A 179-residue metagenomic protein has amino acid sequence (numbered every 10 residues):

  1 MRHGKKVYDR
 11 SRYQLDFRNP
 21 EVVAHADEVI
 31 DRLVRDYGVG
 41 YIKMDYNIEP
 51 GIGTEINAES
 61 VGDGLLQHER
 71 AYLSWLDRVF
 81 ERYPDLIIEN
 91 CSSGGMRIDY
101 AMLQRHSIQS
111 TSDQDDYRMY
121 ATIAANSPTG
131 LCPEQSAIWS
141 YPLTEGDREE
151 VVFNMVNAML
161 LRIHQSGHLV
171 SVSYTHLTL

Functional and structural regions predicted by a protein language model:
M1-A24, E69-V170: Glycan-recognition surfaces
Y8, P50-E55: Short acidic/His/Gly/Ser-rich catalytic and metal-binding motifs that mark active-site loops of diverse hydrolases
E21-I42: An active-site-proximal structural segment forming one wall of the substrate-binding cleft that immediately precedes
I42-K43, G53-T54, Y100, G167-H168: Extended hydrophobic-aromatic, low-complexity segments
I42-M44, E89-N90: Hydrophobic faces of well-ordered beta-strands that scaffold small-molecule active sites in alpha/beta enzyme cores
N47: Conserved Walker B
I56-H68: Glycine-rich tight-turn/loop motif centered on a GG-T
T175-L179: Conserved small/polar residues in nucleotide/adenosyl-binding loops
